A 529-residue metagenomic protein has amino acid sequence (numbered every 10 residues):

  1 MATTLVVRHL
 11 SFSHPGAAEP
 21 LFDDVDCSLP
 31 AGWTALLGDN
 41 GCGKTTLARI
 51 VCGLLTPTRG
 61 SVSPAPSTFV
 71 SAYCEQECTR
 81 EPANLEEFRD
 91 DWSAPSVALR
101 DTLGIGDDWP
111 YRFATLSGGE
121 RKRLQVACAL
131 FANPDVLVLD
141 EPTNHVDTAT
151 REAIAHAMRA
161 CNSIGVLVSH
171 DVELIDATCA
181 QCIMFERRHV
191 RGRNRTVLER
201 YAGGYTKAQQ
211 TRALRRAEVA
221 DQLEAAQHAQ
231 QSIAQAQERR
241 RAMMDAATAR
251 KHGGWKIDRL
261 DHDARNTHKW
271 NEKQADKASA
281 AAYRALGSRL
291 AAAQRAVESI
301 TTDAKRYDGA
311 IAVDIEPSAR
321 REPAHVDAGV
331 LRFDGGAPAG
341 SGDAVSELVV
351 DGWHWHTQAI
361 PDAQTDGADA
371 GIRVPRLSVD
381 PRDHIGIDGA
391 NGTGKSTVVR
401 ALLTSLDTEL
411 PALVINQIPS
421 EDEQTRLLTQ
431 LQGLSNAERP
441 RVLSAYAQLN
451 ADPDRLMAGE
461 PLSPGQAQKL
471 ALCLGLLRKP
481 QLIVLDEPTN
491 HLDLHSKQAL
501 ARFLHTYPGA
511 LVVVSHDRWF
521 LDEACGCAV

Functional and structural regions predicted by a protein language model:
M1-A220, S318-V529: ABC ATP-binding cassette signature C-motif
E87-L99, F185-Y307, A437, V529: Extended, highly charged alpha-helical segments
R306-E316: Charged, long alpha-helical assembly modules
